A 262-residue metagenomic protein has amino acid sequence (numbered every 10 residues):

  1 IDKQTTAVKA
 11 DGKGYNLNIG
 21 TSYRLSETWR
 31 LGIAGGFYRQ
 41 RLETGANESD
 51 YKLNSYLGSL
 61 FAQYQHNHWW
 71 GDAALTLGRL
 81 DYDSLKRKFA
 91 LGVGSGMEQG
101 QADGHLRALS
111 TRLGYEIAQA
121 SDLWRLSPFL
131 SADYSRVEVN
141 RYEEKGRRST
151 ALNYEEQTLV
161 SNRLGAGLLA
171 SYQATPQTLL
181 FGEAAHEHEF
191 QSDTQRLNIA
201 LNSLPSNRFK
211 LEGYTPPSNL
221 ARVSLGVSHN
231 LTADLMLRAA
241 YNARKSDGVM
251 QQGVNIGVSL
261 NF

Functional and structural regions predicted by a protein language model:
I1-F262: Membrane translocator/pore-forming domains, dominated by Gram-negative outer-membrane beta-barrels
